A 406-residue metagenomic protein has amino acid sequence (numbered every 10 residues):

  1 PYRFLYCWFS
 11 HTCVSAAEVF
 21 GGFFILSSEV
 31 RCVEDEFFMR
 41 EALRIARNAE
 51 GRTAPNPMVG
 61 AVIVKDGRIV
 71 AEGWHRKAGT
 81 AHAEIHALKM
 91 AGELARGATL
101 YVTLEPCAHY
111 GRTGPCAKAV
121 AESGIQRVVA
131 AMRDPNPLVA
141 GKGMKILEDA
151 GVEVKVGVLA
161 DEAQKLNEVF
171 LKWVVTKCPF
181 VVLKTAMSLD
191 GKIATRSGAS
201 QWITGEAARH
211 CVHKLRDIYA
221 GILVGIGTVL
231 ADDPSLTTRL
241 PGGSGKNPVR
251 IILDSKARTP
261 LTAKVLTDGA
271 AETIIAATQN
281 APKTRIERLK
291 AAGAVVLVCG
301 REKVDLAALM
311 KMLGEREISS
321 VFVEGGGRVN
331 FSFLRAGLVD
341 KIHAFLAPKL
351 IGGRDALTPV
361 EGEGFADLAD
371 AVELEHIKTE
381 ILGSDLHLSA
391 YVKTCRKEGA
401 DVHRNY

Functional and structural regions predicted by a protein language model:
V14-V19, E29-V30, A400-V402: Acidic, Ala/Val/Gly-enriched low-complexity intrinsically disordered segments
I25-T80: Flexible, acidic/Gly-rich N-terminal and inter-domain linker regions that tether and position cofactor-handling modules
C32-R40, R44-N56, R112, F180-V181 (+1 more regions): Enzymes that bind and transform nitrogen-containing heteroaromatic metabolites
R40, R44-R47, A71, H82-I85 (+5 more regions): A broad detector of short, well-ordered amphipathic alpha-helices that serve as recognition/interaction surfaces
R52-P55, M144, V158-A186: Proteins enriched for Cys/Gly/acidic motifs involved in redox and nucleic-acid/cofactor modification
I63-E162, V249, G269, I274 (+3 more regions): Zn2+-dependent cytidine deaminase-like catalytic core
